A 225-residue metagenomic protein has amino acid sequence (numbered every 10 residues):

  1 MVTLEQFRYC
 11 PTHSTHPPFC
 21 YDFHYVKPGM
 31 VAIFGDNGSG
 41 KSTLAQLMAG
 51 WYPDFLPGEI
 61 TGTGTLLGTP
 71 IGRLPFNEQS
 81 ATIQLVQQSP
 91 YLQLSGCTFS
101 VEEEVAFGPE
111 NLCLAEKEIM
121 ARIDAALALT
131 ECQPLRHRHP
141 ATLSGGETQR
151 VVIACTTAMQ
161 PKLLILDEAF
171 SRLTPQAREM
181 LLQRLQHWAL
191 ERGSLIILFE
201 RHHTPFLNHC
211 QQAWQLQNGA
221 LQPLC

Functional and structural regions predicted by a protein language model:
T63-E78: ABC ATPase NBD Q-loop/coupling interface
S89, C97-N111: Q-loop/switch helix immediately C-terminal to the Walker
A106, K117-L135: Conserved ABC ATPase "signature" region
H139, E168-A169: Walker B catalytic motif
H139-L143, E147: Conserved ABC ATPase signature
I153-A154: Hydrophobic anchor residue at the start of the ABC signature
T174: ABC-family nucleotide-binding domains
